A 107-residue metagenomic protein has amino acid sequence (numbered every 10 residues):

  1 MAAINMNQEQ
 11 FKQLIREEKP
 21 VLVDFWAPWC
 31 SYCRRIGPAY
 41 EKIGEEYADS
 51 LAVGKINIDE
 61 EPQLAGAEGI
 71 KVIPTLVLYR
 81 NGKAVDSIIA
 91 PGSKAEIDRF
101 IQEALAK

Functional and structural regions predicted by a protein language model:
A2, W26, A52-G54: Conserved Rossmann-like nucleotide-binding pocket used by diverse enzymes that bind dinucleotide cofactors
A3-P20: A short beta-strand-turn-helix
E18-K19, W26-W29, V72: Short pre-active-site segment immediately N-terminal to redox-active cysteine/selenocysteine motifs in thiol-based
E18-P20, R35-I56: Conserved helix-turn-beta segment immediately C-terminal to the redox Cys motif in thioredoxin-like folds
F25-A39: Conserved redox-active cysteine motifs that mediate thiol-disulfide chemistry, especially di-cysteine Cys-X(1-2)-Cys
I58-A65: Structural microenvironment flanking redox-active thiols in thiol-disulfide oxidoreductases
A67-K71: A short glycine-leucine-enriched loop at secondary-structure breakpoints that most characteristically corresponds
V72, V77-K107: Non-catalytic, surface beta->alpha helical segment in thiol-disulfide oxidoreductase systems
